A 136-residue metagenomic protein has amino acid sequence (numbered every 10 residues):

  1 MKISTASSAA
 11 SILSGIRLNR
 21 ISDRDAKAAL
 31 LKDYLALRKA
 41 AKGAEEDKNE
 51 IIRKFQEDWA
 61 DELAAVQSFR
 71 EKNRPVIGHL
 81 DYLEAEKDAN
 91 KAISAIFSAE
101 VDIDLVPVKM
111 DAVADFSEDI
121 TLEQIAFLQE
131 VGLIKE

Functional and structural regions predicted by a protein language model:
M1-E136: A composition-driven surface/loop motif
